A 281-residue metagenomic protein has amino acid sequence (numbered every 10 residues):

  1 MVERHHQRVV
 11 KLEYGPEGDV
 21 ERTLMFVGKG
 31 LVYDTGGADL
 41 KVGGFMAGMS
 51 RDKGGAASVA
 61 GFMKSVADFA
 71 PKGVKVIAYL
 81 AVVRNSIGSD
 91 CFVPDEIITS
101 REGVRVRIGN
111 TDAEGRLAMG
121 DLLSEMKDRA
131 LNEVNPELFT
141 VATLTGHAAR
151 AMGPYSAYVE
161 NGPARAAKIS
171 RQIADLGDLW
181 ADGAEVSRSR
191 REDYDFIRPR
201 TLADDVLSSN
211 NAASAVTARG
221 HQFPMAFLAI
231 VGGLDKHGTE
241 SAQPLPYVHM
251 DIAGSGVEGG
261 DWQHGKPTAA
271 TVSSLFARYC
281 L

Functional and structural regions predicted by a protein language model:
M1-L281: A generic structural signal for tightly packed, nonpolar segments enriched in small/aliphatic residues
